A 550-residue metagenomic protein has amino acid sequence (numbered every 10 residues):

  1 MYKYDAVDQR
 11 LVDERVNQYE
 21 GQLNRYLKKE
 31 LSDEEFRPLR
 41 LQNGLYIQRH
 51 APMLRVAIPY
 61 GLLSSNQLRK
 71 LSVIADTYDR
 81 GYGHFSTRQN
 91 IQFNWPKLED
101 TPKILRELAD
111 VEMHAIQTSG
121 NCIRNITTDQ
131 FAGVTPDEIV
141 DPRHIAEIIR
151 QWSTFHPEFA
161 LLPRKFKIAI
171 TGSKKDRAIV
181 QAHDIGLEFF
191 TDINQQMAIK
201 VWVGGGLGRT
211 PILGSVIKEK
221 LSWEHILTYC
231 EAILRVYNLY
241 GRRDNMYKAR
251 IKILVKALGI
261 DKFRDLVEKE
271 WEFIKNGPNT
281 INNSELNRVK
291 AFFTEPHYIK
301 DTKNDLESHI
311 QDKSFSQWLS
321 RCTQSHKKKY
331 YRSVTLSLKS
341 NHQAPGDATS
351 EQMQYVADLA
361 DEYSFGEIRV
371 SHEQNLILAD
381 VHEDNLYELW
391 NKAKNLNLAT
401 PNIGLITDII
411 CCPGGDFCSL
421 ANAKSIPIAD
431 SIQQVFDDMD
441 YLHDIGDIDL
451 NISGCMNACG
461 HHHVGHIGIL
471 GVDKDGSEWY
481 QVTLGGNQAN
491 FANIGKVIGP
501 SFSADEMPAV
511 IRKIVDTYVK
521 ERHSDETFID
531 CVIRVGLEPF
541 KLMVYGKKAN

Functional and structural regions predicted by a protein language model:
M1-N550: Peripheral terminal and linker regions in Fe-S/redox and tRNA-modifying enzymes
